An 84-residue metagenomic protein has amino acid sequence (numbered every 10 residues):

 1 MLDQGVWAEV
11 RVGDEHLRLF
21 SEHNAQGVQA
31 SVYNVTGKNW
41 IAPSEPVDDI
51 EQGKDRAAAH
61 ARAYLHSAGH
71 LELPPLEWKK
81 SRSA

Functional and structural regions predicted by a protein language model:
M1-Q29, S81-S83: Short N-terminal "domain-start" leader segments that mark the transition from disordered tails or signal peptides into
Y33-A84: Mixed-charge, Lys/Arg-enriched low-complexity segments
